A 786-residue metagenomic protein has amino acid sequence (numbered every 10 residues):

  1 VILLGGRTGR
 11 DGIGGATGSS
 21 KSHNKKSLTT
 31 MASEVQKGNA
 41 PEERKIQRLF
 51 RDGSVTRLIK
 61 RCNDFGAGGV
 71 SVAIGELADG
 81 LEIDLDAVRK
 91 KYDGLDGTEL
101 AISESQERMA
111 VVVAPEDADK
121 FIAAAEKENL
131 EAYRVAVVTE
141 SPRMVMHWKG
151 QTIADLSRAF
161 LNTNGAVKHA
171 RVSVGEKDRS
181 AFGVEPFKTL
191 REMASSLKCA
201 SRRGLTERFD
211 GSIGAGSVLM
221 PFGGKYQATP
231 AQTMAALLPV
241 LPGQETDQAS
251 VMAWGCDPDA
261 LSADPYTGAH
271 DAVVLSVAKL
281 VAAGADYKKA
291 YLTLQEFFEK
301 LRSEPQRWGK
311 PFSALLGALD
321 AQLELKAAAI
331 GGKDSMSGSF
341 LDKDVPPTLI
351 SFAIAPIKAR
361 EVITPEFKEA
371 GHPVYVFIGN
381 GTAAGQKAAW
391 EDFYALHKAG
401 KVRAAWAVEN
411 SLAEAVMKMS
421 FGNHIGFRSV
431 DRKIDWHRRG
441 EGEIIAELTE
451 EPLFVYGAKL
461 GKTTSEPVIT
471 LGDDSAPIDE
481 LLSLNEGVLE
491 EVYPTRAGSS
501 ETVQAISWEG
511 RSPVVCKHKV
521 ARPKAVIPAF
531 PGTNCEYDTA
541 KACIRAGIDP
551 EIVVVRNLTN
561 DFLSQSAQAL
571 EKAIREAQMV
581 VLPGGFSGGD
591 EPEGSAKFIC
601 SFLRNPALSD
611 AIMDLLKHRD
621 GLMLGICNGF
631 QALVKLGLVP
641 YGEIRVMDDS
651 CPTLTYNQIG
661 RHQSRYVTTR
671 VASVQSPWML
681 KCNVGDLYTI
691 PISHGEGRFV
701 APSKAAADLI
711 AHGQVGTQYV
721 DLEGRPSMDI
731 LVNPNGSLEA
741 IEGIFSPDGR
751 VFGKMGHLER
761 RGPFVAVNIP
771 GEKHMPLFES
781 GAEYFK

Functional and structural regions predicted by a protein language model:
V1-G588, F602-M613, I744-F745, K773 (+1 more regions): Glycine/proline-enriched, intrinsically flexible loops and inter-domain linkers
R7-G9, E116-D117, E140, G381 (+6 more regions): Short acidic/polar capping segments at secondary-structure boundaries
G12-I13, F121, L341, Y537 (+4 more regions): Short glycine-/acidic-enriched loop or helix-start segments at secondary-structure transitions that form or flank
S33, S303, P592-C600, T717-Q718 (+1 more regions): Short, basic, glycine/proline-bearing loop/turn elements
G66, S335, S587, G629-Q631 (+2 more regions): Catalytic metal-binding/acid-base residues of hydrolase active sites
G68, K288, S411, Q631-A632 (+2 more regions): General alpha-helical segment detector with a strong preference for membrane-spanning helices and helix-boundary regions
L563-Q565, A569-L570, A611-D614, V646-K786: Amide-donor transfer/coupling interface in amidating biosynthetic enzymes
P583, S587-Q675, E779: Cysteine-nucleophile active-site neighborhood
